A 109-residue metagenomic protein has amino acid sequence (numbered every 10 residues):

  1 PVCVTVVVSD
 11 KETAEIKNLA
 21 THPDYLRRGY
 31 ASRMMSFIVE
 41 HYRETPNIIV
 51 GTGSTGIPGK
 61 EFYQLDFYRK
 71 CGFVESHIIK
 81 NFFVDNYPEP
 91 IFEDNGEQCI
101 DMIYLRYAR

Functional and structural regions predicted by a protein language model:
V2-T13, K17-L19: A conserved beta-strand-loop-helix scaffold within acyl/acetyltransferase catalytic domains
L19-R27, T52-G56: A short, internal acetyl-CoA/4′-phosphopantetheine-binding micro-motif in the GNAT/acyltransferase core
Y25, F67-Y68, F73: Conserved hydrophobic/aromatic "anchor" residues that stabilize well-ordered secondary structure elements
Y25, G29-F37: Conserved acetyl-CoA pyrophosphate-binding loop and the N-cap/start of the following alpha-helix in GNAT-like
Y42-Y63: Conserved GNAT acetyl-CoA-binding A-motif
E61, C71, H77-R109: C-terminal "cap" of GNAT-fold acetyltransferases
